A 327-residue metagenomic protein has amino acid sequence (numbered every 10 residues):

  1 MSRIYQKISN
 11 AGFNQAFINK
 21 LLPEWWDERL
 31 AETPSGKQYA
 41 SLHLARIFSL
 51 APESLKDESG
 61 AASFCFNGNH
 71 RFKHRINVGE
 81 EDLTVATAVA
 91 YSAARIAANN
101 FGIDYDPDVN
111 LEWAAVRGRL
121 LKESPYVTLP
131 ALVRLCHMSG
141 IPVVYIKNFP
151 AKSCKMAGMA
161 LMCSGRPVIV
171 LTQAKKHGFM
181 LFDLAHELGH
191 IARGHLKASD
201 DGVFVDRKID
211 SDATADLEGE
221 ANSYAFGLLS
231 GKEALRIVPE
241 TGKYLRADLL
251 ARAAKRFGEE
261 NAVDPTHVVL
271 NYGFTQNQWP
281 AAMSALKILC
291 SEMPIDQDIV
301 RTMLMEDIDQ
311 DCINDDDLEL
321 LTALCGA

Functional and structural regions predicted by a protein language model:
M1-A327: Active-site hotspot residues in diverse enzymes, especially metal/ion-binding acidic/histidine motifs
